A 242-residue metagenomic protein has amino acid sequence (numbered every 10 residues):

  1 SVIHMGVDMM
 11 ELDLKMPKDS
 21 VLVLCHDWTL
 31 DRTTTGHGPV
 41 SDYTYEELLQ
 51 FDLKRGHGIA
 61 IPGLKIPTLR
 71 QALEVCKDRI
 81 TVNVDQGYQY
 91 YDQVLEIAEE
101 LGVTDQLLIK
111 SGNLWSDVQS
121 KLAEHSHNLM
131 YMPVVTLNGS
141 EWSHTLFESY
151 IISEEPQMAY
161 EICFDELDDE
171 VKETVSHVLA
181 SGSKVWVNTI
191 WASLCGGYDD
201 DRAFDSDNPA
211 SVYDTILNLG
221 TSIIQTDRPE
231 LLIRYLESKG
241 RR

Functional and structural regions predicted by a protein language model:
S1-M16, A72, E148-A159, N218-T221: Catalytic domains of carbohydrate-active enzymes, especially glycoside hydrolases
V2, D13, L48, A72 (+4 more regions): Conserved, mostly hydrophobic/aromatic
M10-E11, L24, N83-D85, A159-E161 (+2 more regions): Conserved beta-strand positions in the central sheet of alpha/beta enzyme cores
L14-T29, I162-D165, D169: Glycine-rich, proline-tolerant flexible connector loops at the mouths of alpha/beta enzymes
D19, R32, D117, L194-G197 (+1 more regions): Generic structural signal for helix capping and beta-alpha/helix-loop junctions
H26-G139, D165, L179-S181: Metal-dependent phosphodiesterase/phospholipase catalytic core, i.e., the His/Asp/Glu-rich active-site region
I59, S140-R242: C-terminal active-site rim and adjoining tail of enzyme catalytic domains
